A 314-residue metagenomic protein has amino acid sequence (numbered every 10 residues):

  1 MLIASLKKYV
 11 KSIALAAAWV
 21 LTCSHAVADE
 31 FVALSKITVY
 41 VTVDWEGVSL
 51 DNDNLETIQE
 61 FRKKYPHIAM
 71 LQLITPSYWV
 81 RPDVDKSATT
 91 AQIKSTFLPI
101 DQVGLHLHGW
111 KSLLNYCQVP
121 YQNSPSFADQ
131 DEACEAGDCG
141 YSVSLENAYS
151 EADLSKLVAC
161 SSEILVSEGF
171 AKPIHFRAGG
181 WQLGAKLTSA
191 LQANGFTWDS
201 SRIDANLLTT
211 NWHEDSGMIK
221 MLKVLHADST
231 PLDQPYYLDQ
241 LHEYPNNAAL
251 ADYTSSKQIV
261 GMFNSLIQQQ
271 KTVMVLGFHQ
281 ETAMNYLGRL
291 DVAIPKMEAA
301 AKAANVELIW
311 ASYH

Functional and structural regions predicted by a protein language model:
L2-A14: Bacterial N-terminal signal peptides that target proteins for export
I13-T22: Bacterial N-terminal signal peptides
D29-Q102, K111, K172-P173, V275-L276 (+1 more regions): Active-site beta->alpha N-cap acidic-glycine motif
F31, W198-S200, I259-H314: C-terminal domain-boundary segment and adjacent tail
E46-N54, T75-T89, K111-N115, R177-K186 (+4 more regions): Acidic-and-aromatic substrate-binding clefts and catalytic sites of carbohydrate-active enzymes
R62-M70, E135-G184, L266-G277: CE4/NodB-like, metal-dependent polysaccharide N-deacetylase domain that modifies extracellular/periplasmic N-acetylated
D83-V158: Substrate-binding cleft of extracellular glycoside hydrolase catalytic domains
H175-T272: Active-site-adjacent pocket scaffolds in enzyme catalytic domains
